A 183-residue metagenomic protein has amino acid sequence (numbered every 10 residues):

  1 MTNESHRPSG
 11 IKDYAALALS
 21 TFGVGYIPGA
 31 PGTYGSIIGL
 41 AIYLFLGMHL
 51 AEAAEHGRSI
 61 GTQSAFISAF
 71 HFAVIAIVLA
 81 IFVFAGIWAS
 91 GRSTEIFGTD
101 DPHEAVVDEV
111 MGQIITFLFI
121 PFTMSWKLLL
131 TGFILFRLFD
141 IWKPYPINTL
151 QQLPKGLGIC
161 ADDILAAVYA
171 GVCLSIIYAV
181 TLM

Functional and structural regions predicted by a protein language model:
T2-I37, I87-T116, R137-Y169: Interhelical loop and helix-boundary elements at the membrane-water interface of polytopic inner-membrane proteins
D13, L17, S36, I67 (+5 more regions): Residue-level signature of transmembrane alpha-helical entry/exit and packing/kink sites in multi-pass membrane
S20, I38-A51, I114-P121, L174: Interfacial segments of multi-pass membrane proteins
I27-L46, V74, F82: Short Lys/Arg-rich amphipathic alpha-helical segments
E52-S68: Membrane-interface interhelical connector segments
I75-G86, S175: Hydrophobic core of alpha-helical transmembrane segments in multi-pass integral membrane proteins
I120-K127, M183: Transmembrane helix interruption/hinge and helix-loop junction motifs
S175-M183: Juxtamembrane boundary at the C-terminal end of a transmembrane helix
